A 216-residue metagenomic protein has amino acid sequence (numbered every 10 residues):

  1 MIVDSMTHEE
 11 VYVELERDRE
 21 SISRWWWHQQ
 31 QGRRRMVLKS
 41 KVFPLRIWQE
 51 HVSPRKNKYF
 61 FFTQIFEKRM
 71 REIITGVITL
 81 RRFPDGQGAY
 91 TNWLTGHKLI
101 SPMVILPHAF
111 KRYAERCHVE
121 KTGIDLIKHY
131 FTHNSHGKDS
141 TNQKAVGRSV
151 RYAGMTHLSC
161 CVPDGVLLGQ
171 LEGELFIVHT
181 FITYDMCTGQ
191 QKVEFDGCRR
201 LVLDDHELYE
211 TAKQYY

Functional and structural regions predicted by a protein language model:
M1-Y216: Ribonuclease/tRNase effector modules and their secretory precursors
